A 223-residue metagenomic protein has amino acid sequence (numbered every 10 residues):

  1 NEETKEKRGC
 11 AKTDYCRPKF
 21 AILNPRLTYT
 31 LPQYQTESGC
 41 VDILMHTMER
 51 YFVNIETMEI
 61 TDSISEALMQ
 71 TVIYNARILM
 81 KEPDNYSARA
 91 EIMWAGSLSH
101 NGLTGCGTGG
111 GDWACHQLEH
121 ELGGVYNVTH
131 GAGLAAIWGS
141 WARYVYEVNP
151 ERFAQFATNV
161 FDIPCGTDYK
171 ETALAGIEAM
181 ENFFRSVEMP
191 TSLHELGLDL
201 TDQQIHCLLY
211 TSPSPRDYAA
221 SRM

Functional and structural regions predicted by a protein language model:
N1-I60, Q155: A glycine/threonine-rich phosphate-anchoring loop and its flanking beta-alpha core in nucleotide/phosphate-binding
R50-A179: Active-site segments that bind and position negatively charged phosphate/pyrophosphate groups
A88, A114, M189, I205-L208: Hydrophobic side chains within well-formed alpha-helices
T167-Q203: C-terminal hydrophobic structural anchor segments that stabilize assembly/packing rather than catalytic chemistry
Y210-M223: Single conserved hydrophobic/aromatic residue that forms the stacking wall/gate of nucleotide- or nucleobase-binding
